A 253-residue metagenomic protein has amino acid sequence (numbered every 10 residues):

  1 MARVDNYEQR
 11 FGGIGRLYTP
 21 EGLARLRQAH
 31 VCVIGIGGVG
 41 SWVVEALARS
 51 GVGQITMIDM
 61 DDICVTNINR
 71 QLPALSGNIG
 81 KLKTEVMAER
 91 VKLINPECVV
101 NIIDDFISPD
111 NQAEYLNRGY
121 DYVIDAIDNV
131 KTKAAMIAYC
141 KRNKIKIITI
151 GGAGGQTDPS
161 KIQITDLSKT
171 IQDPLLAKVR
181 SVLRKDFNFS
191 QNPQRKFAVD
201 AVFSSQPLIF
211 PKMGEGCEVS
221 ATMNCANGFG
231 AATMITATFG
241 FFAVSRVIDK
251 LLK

Functional and structural regions predicted by a protein language model:
M1-C32, V65: N-terminal charged helix/coil linker that caps or initiates catalytic domains
A2-D5, R118-Y122, I127, T132 (+4 more regions): Glycine-rich phosphate/adenylate-binding loop
V33-G35, I58: Conserved N-terminal Rossmann-fold NAD(P)-binding element of oxidoreductases
V39-G40: Hydrophobic/small residue at the entry helix of a nucleotide-binding pocket
V52, I58-N95: Glycine-rich phosphate-binding loop and adjoining beta1-alpha1-beta2 segment of Rossmann-like nucleotide-binding folds
T66-P73, Q156-D166: Acidic/polar active-site rim loop that often engages polyanionic ligands
D110-G119: Short amphipathic alpha-helix with an adjacent loop that forms part of the alpha/beta core around
